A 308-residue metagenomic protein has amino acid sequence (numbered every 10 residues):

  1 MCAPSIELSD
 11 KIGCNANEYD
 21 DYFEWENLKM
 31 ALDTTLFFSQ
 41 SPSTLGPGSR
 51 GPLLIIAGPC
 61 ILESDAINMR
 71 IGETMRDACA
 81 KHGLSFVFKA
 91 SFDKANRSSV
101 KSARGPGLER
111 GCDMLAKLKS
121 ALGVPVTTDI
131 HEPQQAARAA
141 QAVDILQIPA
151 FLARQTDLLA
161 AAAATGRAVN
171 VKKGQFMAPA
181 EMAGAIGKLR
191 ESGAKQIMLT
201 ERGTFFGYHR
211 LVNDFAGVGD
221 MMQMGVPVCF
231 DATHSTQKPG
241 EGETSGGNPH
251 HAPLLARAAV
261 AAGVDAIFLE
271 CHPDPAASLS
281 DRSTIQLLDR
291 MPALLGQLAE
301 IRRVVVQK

Functional and structural regions predicted by a protein language model:
L28-I55, V306-K308: N-terminal amphipathic alpha-helix/helix-capping segment at the start of soluble metabolic enzymes
R50-L53, H82-F86, L122-V126, A142-D144 (+4 more regions): Short, well-ordered coil/turn segments that N-cap beta-strands
P59-N68, V87-L108, H272-R282: Glycine-rich, proline-tolerant flexible connector loops at the mouths of alpha/beta enzymes
K101-E109, I145-L152, Y208-F215, S235-V260 (+2 more regions): Active-site-adjacent loop and "lid" segments of alpha/beta metabolic enzymes
A103-V126, A162, G166-A168, G219-G225 (+1 more regions): Alpha-helix-loop-beta-strand connector modules within alpha/beta enzyme cores
G107, V124-E132, D144-D157, A168-P179 (+1 more regions): Catalytic beta/alpha-barrel core
G166, N170-C271: Catalytic alpha/beta core domains of metabolic enzymes, predominantly
